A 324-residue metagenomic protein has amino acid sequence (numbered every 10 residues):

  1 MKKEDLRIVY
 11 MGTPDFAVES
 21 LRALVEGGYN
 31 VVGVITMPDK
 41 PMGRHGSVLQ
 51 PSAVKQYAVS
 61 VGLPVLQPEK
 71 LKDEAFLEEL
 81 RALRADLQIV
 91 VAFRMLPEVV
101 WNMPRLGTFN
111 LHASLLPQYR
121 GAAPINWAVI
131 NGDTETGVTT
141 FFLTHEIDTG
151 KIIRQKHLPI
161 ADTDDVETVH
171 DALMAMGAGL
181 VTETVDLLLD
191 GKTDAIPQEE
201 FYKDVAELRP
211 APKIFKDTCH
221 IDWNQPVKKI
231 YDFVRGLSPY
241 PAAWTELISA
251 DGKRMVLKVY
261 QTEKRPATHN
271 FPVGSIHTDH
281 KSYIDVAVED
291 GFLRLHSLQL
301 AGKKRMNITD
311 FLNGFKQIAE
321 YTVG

Functional and structural regions predicted by a protein language model:
M1-H45: N-terminal Rossmann-like dinucleotide-binding module
V9, V32-I35, P64-L83, Q88 (+1 more regions): Internal alpha/beta domain cores that form substrate/cofactor-binding pockets in large enzymes and binding proteins
G12, V34, A58, Q88 (+7 more regions): A residue-level signal for conserved active-site and pocket-lining positions in enzyme catalytic cores
V18, P51, D73-L77, R94 (+1 more regions): Structural motif corresponding to alpha-helix initiation and N-cap regions
V18, R22-E26, L77-R81, E98 (+1 more regions): Amphipathic, non-transmembrane alpha-helical secondary structure
G27, L87-K213: Donor/substrate-binding cores of folate-linked one-carbon enzymes
K40-V61: N-terminal beta-loop-helix "entrance" segment that forms/cooperates in small-molecule cofactor or anionic ligand
K203-G324: Internal anion-binding site segments
